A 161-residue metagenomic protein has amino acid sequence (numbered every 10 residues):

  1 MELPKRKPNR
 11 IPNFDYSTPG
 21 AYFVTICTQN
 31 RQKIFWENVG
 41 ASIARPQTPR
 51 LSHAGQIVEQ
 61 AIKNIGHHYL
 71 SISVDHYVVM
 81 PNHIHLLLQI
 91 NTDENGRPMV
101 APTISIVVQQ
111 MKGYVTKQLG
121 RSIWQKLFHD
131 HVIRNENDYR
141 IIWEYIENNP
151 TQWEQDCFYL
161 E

Functional and structural regions predicted by a protein language model:
M1-E161: Short catalytic/metal-binding and nucleic-acid-binding patches
